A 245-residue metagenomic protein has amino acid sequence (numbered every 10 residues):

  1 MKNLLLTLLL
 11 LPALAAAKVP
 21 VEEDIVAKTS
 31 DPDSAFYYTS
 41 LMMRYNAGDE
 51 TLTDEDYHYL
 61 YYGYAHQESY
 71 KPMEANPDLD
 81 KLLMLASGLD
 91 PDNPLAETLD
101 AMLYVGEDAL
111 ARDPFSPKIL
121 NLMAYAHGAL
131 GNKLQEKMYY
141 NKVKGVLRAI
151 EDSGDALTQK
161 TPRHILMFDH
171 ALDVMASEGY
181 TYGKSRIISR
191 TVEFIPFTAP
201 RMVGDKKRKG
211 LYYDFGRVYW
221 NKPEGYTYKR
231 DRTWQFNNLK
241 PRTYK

Functional and structural regions predicted by a protein language model:
L8-A17: Hydrophobic h-region of N-terminal signal peptides that target proteins for export in Gram-negative bacteria
K18-L99, T161-K245: N-terminal alpha-helical interaction modules that lie
D108-A109, V143: Canonical positions in the second alpha-helix
P117-K118, G145-Q159: Boundary/linker segments of alpha-helical solenoid repeat arrays
L120-M123: TPR repeat positional signature
G128-E151: TPR/TPR-like (Sel1-like) alpha-helical repeat modules
